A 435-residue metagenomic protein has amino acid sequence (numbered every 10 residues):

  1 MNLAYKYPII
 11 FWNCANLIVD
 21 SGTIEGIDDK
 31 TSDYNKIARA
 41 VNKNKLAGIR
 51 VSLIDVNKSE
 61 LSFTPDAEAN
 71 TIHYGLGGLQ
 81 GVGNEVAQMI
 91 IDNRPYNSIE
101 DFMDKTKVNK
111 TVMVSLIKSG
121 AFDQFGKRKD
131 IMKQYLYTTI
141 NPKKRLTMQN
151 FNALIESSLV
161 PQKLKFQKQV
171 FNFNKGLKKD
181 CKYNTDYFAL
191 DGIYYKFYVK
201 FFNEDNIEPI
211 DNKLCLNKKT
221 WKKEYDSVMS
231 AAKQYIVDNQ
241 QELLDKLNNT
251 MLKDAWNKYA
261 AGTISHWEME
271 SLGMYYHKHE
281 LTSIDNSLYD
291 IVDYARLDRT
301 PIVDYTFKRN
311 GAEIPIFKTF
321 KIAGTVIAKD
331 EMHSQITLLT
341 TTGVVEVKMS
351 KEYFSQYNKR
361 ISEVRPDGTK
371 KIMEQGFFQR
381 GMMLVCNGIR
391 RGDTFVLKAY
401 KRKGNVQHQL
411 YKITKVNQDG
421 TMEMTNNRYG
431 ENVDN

Functional and structural regions predicted by a protein language model:
M1-N435: Noncatalytic, beta-rich nucleic-acid-contacting surfaces in large DNA/RNA-processing enzymes
